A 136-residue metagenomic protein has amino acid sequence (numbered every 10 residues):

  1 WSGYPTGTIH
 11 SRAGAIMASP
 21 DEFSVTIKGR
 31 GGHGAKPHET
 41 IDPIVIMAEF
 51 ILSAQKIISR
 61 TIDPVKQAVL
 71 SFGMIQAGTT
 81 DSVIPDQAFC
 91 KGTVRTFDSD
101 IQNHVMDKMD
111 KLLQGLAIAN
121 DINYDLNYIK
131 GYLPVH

Functional and structural regions predicted by a protein language model:
W1-P85: Histidine/acidic-residue-rich, glycine-tolerant segments that coordinate divalent metal ions
W1-Y4, T8-R12, T93-D100, M109: C-terminal domain-closing interface element
V25-I27, A88-T96, L126-K130: Short, hydrophobic beta-strand segments
H33, I101, D107, Y132-H136: Active-site-adjacent C-terminal substructures of enzyme catalytic domains
I46-E49, H104-L112: A non-catalytic, amphipathic alpha-helix used as a structural packing/dimerization or gating element in enzyme scaffolds
S71-I75, Y124-H136: A short beta-alpha structural unit
D81-D107: A conserved active-site cap/scaffold subdomain adjacent to cofactor or substrate pockets
D110-N120: A common structural junction motif
